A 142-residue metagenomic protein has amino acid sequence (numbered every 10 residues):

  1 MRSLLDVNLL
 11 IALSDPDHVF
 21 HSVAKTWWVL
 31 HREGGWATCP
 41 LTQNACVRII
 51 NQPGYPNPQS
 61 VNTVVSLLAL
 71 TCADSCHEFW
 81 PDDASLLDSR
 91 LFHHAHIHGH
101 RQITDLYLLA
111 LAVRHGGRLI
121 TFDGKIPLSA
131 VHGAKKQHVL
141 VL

Functional and structural regions predicted by a protein language model:
M1-T38, I50-S66, V131-A134: Short, well-structured N-terminal submotif of metal-dependent ribonuclease cores
P16, P40-N44, V65-I97: Acidic catalytic patch
H31, T71-C72, A112: A generic structural signal for well-ordered alpha-helical segments
G35, C76-E78, Q137-H138: Conserved beta-strand segments of alpha/beta enzyme cores
C39, T104, F122: Replace "coordinates the UDP/GDP/TDP-sugar" with "coordinates nucleotide-activated sugar donors
A84-H98, L109-L142: Acidic, PIN/NYN-like endoribonuclease modules and their adjacent C-terminal/linker elements
